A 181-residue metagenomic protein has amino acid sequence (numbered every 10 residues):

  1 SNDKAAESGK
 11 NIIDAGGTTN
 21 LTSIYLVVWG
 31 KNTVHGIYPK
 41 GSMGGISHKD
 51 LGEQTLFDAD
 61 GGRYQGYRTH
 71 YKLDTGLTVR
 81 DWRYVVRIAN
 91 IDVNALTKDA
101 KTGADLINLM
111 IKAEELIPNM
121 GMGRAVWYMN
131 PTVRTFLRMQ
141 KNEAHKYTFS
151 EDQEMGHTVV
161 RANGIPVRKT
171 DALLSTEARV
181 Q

Functional and structural regions predicted by a protein language model:
S1-Q181: Structured, hydrophobic secondary-structure cores that serve as assembly/anchoring elements
